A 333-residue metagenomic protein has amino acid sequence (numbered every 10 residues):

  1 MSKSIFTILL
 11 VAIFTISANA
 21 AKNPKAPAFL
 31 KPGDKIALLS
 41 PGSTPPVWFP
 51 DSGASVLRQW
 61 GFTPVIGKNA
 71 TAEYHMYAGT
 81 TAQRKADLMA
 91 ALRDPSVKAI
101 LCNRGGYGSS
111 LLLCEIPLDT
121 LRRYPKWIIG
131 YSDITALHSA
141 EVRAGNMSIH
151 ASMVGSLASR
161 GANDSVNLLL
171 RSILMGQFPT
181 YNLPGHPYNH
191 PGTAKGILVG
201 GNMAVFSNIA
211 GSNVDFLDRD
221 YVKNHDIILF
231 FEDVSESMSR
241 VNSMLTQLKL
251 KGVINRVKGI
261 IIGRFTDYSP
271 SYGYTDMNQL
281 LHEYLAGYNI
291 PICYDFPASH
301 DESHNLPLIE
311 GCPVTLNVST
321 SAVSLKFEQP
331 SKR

Functional and structural regions predicted by a protein language model:
M1-K22: Bacterial Sec-dependent N-terminal signal peptides
A20-S96: ATP/NTP phosphate-donor binding region
T44-F49, V56, I197-E236: Conserved beta-alpha junction segments in alpha/beta enzyme cores
G105-R123: Short Gly/Thr/Asp-enriched flexible loops that form oxyanion-binding sites at enzyme active sites
L118-E141, M147-M153, P291: Short, acidic/small-residue loops that bind anionic groups at enzyme active sites
M147-G211: Conserved anion/nucleotide-ligand pocket segment
L217-M277: Internal helical hairpin/lid segments
R264, Y268-R333: ATP/nucleoside-binding phosphotransfer catalytic cores, i.e., glycine-rich phosphate-binding loops
